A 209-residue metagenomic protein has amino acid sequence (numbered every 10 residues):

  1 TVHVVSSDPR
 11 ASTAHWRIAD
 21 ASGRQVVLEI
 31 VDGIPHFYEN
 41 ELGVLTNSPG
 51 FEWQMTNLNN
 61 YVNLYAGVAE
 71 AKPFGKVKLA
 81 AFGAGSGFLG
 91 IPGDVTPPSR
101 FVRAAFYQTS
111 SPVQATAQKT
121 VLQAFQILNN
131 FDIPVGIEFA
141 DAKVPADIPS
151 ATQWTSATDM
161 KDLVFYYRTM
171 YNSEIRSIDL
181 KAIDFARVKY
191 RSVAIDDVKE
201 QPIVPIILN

Functional and structural regions predicted by a protein language model:
T1-F51: Structured, non-membrane catalytic/scaffold regions adjacent to prosthetic-group chemistry
S12, A21, S48-N209: C-terminus-biased signal that marks the final domain/tail of proteins
